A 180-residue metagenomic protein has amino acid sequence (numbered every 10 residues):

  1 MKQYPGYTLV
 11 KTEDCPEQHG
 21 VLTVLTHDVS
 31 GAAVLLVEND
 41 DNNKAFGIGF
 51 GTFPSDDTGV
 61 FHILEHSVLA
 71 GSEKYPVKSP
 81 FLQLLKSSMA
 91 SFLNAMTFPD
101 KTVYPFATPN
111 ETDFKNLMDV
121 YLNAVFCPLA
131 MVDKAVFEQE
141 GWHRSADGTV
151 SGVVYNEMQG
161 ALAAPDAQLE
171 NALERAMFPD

Functional and structural regions predicted by a protein language model:
M1-F81, P105, P109, D119-L122 (+1 more regions): His/Glu-rich zincin catalytic helix
G71-E73, P80-D180: Acidic/histidine-enriched segments that form metal/cofactor-coordinating and catalytic pocket/exosite environments
